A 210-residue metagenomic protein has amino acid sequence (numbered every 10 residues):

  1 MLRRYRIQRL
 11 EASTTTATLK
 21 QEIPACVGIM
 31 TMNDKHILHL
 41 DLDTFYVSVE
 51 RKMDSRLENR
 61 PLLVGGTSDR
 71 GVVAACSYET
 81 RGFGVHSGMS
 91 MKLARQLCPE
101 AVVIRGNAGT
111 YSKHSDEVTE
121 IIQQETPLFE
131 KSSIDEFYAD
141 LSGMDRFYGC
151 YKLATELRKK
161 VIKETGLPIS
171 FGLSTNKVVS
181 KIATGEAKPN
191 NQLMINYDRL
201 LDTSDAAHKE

Functional and structural regions predicted by a protein language model:
M1-T18, P24: Compositionally biased low-complexity segments, especially N-terminal hydrophobic helices that form the hydrophobic
L19, C26-S204: Gly/Gly-Pro- and Ser/Thr-rich, intrinsically disordered tail segments characteristic of DNA damage-repair and tolerance
D205-E210: A short, hydrophobic C-terminal helix/tail in secreted or cell-surface proteins
